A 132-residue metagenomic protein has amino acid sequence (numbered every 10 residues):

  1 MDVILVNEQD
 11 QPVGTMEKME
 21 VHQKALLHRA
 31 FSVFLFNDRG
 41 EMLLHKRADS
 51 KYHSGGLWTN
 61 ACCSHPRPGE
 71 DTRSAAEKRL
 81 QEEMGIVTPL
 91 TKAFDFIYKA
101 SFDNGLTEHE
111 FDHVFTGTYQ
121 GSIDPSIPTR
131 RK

Functional and structural regions predicted by a protein language model:
M1-S32, D38-R39: Acidic, metal-coordinating catalytic segment for phosphate/diphosphate chemistry, firing primarily on the Nudix
A25-L27, S54, G105-F111: A generic structural micro-feature
S32-C62: A glycine-rich, hydrophobic loop/mini-helix early in the fold
L44, T59-A93, F115: The catalytic Nudix box helix
Q81-I123: Active-site segment of metal-dependent pyrophosphate-handling enzymes, primarily the Nudix hydrolase catalytic core
V114, P125-K132: NUDIX/MutT-family hydrolases
